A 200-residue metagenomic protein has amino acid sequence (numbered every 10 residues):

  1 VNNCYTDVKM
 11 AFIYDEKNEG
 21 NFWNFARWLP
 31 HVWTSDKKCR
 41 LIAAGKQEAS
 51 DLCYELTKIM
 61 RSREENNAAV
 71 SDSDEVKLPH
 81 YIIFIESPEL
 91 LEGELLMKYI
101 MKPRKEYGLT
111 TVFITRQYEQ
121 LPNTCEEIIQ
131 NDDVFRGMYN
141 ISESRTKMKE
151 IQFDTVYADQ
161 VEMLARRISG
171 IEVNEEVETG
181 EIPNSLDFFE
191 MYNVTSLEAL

Functional and structural regions predicted by a protein language model:
V1-L200: Accessory regions of macromolecular translocation/handling assemblies
